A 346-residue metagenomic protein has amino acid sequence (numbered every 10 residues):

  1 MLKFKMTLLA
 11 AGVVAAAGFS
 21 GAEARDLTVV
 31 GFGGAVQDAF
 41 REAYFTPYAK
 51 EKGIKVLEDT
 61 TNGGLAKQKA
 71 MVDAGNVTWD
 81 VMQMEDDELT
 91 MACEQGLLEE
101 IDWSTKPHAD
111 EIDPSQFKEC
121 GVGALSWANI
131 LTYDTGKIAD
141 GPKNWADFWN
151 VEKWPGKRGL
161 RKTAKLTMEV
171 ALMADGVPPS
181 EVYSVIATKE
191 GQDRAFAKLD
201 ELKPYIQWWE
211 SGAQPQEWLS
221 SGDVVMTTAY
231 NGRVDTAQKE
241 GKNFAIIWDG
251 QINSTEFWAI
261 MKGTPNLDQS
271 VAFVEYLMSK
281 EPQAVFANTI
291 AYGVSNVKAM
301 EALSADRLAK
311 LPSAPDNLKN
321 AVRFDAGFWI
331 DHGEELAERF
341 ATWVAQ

Functional and structural regions predicted by a protein language model:
M1-L9: Bacterial N-terminal signal peptides that target proteins for export
F19-A24: Sec/Tat signal peptide C-region and signal peptidase I cleavage site
R25-A92: Early extracytoplasmic/lumenal segment of secretory-pathway proteins
G34-R41, V77-W79, M84-Q216, S220: Extracytoplasmic ligand-binding site segments that recognize negatively charged/polar headgroups
L89-M91, M226-N243: A ligand-binding cleft/hinge motif common to bilobed small-molecule-binding domains
E111, W127-N129, Q192-D193, A197-E201 (+1 more regions): Periplasmic-binding protein-like
E217, N317-Q346: Conserved C-terminal helix/tail region of periplasmic/extracytoplasmic solute-binding proteins
E256, M261-A321: Mature extracytoplasmic/periplasmic domains
